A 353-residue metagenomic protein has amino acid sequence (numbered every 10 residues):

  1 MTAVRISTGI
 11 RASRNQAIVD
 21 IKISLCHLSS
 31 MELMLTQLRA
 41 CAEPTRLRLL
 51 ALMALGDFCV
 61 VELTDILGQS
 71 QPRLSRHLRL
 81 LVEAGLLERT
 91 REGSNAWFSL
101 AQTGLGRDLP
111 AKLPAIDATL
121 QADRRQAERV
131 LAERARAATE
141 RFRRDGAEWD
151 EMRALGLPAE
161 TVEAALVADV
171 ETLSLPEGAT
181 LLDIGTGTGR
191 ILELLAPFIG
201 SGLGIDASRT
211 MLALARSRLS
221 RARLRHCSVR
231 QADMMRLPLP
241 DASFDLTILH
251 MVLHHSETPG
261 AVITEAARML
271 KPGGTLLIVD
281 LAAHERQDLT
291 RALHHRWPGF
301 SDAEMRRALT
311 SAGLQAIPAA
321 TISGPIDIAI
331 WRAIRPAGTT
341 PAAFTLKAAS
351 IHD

Functional and structural regions predicted by a protein language model:
M1-M34, D353: Short, intrinsically disordered or compositionally biased N-terminal tails of bacterial proteins
Q16-I21, L25-S30, L105-R153: Amphipathic alpha-helical dimerization/coiled-coil segments that flank or bridge DNA-binding/regulatory modules
E32-P72, A96-T103, A165-V167: N-terminal helix-turn-helix DNA-binding core of bacterial DNA-binding proteins
L157-E177: Conserved alpha-helix/loop element of class I SAM-dependent methyltransferases that forms part of the SAM/SAH-binding
T180-L182, T188-R236: Class I SAM-dependent methyltransferase SAM/SAH-binding core
M235-L246: A short acidic, Gly/Pro-enriched loop at the edge of an enzyme's catalytic core that lines a small-molecule cofactor
G260-T275: A short glycine-rich, Lys/Arg-flanked "PGG" loop and its adjoining helix->strand segment in the class I
T275-R332: C-terminal alpha-helical "lid/dimerization" subdomain adjacent to the S-adenosyl-L-methionine
